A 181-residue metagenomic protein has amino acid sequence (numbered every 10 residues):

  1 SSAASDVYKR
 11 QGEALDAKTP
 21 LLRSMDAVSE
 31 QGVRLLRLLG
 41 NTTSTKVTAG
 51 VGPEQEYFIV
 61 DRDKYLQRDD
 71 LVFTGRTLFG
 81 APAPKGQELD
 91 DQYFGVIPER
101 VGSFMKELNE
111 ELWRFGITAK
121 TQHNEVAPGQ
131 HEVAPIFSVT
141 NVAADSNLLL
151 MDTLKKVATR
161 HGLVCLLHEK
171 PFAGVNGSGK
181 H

Functional and structural regions predicted by a protein language model:
S2-Y8: Short, small-residue-biased leader/transition segments that mark boundaries at the very start of proteins
G12-T19, P84-V96, H131-N141, L167-E169: Glycine- and acidic
G12-V47: A conserved hydrophobic secondary-structure block that centers on an alpha-helix together with its immediately flanking
V28, G32-L38, V72-A81, V101-V126 (+1 more regions): Structured alpha-helical segments in the cores of large, soluble enzyme domains
N41-V51, A119-H123, V164-H168: Flexible, glycine/charged-enriched surface loops at secondary-structure junctions
K46-P82, E88-A119: Carboxylate/His-rich catalytic cores and anion/metal-binding grooves
G52-E56, P128-E132, H168-H181: Beta-rich nucleic-acid/ligand-interaction surfaces
K155-L167: Phosphate/diphosphate-binding loops
